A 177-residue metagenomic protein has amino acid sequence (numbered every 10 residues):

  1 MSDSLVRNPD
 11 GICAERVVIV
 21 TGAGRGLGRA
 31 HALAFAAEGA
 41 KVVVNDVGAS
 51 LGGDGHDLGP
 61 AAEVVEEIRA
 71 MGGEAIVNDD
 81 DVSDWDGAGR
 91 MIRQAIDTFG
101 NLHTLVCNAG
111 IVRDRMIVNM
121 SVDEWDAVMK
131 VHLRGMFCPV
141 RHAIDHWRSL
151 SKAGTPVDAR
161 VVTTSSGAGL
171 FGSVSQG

Functional and structural regions predicted by a protein language model:
M1-I19, G154-T155: Flexible N-terminal pre-Rossmann segment of NAD(P)-dependent oxidoreductases
D10-V43: Canonical Rossmann dinucleotide-binding motif of NAD(H)/NADP(H)-dependent dehydrogenases/reductases, specifically
C13-A14, M71-E74, Q94-C107, R113 (+1 more regions): A glycine-rich helix->loop->beta "capping" turn within Rossmann-like NAD(P)(H)-dependent oxidoreductase domains
L58, D79-R90, V122: The beta1-alpha1 cofactor-binding region of Rossmann-like NAD(H)/NADP(H)-dependent oxidoreductases
I68, M116-I117, E124-D126: Substrate-binding pocket helix/loop in short-chain dehydrogenase/reductase
V140-R141: A short, exposed helix-loop element centered on a Lys and neighboring polar residues
R148, K152-G177: Catalytic loop of short-chain dehydrogenase/reductase
